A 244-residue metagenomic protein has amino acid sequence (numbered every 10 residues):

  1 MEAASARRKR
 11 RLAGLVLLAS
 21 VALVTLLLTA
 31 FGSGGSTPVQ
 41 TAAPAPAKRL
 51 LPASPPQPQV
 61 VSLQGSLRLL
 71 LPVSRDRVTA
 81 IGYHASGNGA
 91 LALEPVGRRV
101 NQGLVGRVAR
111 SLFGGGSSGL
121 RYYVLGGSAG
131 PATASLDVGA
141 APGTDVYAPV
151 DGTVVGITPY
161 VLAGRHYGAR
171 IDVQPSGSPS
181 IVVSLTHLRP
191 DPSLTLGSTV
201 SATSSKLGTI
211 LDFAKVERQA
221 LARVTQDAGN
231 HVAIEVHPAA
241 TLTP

Functional and structural regions predicted by a protein language model:
M1-D145, P149, T243: Polar/charged, compositionally biased leader and regulatory segments
G127-A129, G139, G143, L162-G164 (+2 more regions): Sterically constrained small-residue positions within well-ordered secondary structures of folded domains
G130-A134, P142-T144, V150-T153, Y167-A169 (+2 more regions): Envelope-exposed proteins and targeting segments
S135, Y147, V155-G156, S201 (+1 more regions): Hydrophobic beta-strand signal
V138-A141, H187-T195: Short alpha-helix capping/helix-loop boundary micro-motifs
G143-T144, I157, T195-L196: Short loop/turn microsegments at loop-to-beta-strand junctions
A148-R189: Zn2+-dependent peptidoglycan hydrolase active-site motif and core
H166-Q174, P190-P244: Conserved, short, structured surface segments that act as functional micro-motifs
